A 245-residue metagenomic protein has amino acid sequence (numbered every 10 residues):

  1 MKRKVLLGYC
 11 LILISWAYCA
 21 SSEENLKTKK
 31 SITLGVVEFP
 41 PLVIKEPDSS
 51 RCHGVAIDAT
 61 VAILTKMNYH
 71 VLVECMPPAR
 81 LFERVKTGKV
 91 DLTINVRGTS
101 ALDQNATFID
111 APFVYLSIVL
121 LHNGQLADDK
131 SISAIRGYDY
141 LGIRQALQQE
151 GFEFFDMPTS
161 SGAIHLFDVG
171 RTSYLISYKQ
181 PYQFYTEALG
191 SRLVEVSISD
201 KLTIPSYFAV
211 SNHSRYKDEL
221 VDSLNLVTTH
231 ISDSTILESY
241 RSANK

Functional and structural regions predicted by a protein language model:
G8-W16: Bacterial N-terminal signal peptides
S22-A101, A243: Extracytoplasmic small-molecule ligand-binding "clamshell" domains of the periplasmic binding protein/Venus flytrap
K30-K45, N123-G142, T229: Short loop->beta-strand "edge-of-pocket" segments that line small-molecule binding or catalytic clefts across diverse
V37-F39, V114-I118, G190-V227: Periplasmic-binding protein-like
G54-K66, L126-D139, A209-K245: Extended ligand-binding regions for polar small-molecule ligands
V61, V73-K130, R136-Y140, I198-K201: Acidic, polar ligand-binding/catalytic clefts
T65, E74, A79-D91, L147 (+2 more regions): Short helices/loops that flank or line small-molecule/ion binding pockets
H70, G142-S160, V194, T228-K245: Ligand-binding clefts/hinges and TM-proximal coupling segments of bilobed small-molecule sensing domains
